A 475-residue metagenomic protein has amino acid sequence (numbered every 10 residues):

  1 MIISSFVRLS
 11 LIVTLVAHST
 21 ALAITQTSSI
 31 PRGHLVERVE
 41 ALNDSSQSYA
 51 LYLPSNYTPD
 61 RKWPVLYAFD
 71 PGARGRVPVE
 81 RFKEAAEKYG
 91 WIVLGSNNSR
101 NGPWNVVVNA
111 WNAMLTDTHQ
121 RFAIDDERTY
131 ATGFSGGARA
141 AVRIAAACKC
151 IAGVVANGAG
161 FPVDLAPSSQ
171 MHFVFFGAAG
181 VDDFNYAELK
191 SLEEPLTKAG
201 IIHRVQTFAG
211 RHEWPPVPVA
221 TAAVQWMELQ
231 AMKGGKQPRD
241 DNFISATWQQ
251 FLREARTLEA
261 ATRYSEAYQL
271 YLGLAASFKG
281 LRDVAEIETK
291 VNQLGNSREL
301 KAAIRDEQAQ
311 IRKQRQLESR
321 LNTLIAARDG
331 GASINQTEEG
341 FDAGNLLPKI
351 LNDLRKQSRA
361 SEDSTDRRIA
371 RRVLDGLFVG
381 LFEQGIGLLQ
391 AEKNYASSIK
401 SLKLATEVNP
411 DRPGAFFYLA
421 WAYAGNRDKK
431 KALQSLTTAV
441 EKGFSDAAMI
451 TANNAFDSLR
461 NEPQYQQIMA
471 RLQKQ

Functional and structural regions predicted by a protein language model:
A21-W63, V107, G136, F251-E254 (+3 more regions): A domain-start/cap signature at the N-terminus of enzymes
S55-K62, W104-S135, K149: Gly/Ser-rich "nucleophile elbow"/oxyanion-hole loop immediately N-terminal to the catalytic nucleophile in hydrolases
R61-P71: Short beta-strand element of the alpha/beta-hydrolase
P78, T118-R121, E127-F173: Primarily recognizes the serine-hydrolase "nucleophile elbow" in alpha/beta-hydrolase and SGNH/GDSL folds
F176-A179: Short beta-strand/loop motif that positions the catalytic acidic residue of the alpha/beta-hydrolase fold
K190-E193, T197-L274, A285-A302: C-terminal catalytic histidine-bearing segment of alpha/beta-hydrolase fold enzymes
R256, I386-G387, W421: Residue-level recognition of tetratricopeptide repeat
